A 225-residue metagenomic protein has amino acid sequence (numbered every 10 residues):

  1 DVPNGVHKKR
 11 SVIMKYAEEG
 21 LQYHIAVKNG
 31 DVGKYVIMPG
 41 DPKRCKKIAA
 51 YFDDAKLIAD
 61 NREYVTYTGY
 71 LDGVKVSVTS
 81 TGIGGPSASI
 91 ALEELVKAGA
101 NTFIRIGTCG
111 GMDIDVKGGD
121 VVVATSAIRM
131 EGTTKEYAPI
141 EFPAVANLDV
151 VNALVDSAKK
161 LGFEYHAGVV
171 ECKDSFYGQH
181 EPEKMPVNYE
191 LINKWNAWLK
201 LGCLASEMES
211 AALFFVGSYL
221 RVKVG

Functional and structural regions predicted by a protein language model:
K9-A153: Metabolite-binding pocket within alpha/beta catalytic cores that recognizes anionic/polar moieties
D41, V170, G217: A residue-level signal for conserved active-site and pocket-lining positions in enzyme catalytic cores
A50-L57, S126, V155-E164, S175 (+2 more regions): Generic secondary-structure signature for well-ordered alpha-helical cores
G110, E171-Y177, A212, L220: Glycine-rich beta-alpha junction loops
V145-K200: Active-site rim beta-loop-alpha module in soluble metabolic enzymes
K194-G225: A C-terminal functional module that forms or caps the active site or interfaces directly with catalytic machinery
